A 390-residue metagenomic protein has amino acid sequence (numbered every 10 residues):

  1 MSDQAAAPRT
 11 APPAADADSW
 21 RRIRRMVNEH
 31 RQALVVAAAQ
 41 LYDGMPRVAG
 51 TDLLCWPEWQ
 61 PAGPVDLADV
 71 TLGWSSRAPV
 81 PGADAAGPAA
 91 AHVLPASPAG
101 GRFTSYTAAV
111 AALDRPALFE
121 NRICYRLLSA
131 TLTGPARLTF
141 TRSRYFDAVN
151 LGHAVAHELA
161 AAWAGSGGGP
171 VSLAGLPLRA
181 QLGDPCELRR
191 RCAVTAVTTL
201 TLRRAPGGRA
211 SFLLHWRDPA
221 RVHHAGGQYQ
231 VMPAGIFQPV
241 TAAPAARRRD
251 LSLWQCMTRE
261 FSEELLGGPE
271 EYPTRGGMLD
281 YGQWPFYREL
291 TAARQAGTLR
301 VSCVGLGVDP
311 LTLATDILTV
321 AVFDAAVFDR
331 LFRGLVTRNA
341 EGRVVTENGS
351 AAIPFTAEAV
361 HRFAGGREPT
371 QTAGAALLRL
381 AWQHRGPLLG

Functional and structural regions predicted by a protein language model:
S2-Q228, F363-G390: Alpha-helical and coiled-coil interaction segments, frequently adjacent to or embedded within charge-biased
T133, G175, G208, G297 (+2 more regions): Intrinsic-disorder/low-complexity loop/linker signature
R142-Y145, G235-P239, S252, E347-F363: Short, solvent-exposed coil/turn linker segments
T198, Q230, L318-V320: Generic structural signal for residues positioned in beta-strands
L200, G207-Y281: Conserved Nudix-box catalytic region and its N-terminal flanking loop in Nudix hydrolases and closely related
P269-A296, I317: Acidic, glycine-rich loop-and-strand cores that form catalytic or ligand-binding grooves in diverse globular domains
E289-D329: Active-site-adjacent beta-strand/loop module that shapes the phosphate/pyrophosphate-binding cleft
A314-T319, A325, D329-Q383: NUDIX/MutT-family hydrolases
